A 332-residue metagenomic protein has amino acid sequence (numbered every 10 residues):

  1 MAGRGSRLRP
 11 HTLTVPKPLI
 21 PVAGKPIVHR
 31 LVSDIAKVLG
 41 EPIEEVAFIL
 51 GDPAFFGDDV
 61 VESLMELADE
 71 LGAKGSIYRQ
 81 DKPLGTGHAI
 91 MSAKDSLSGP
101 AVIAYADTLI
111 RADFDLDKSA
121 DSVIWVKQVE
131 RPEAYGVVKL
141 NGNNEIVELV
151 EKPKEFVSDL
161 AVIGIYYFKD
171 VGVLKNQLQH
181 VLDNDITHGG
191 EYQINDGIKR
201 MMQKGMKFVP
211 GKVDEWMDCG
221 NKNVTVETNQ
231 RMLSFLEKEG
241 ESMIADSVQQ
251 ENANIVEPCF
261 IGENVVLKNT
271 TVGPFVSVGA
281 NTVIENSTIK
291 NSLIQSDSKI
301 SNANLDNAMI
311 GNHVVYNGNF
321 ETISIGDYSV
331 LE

Functional and structural regions predicted by a protein language model:
R7, L13, I20-P21, K25-I103 (+2 more regions): Conserved N-terminal catalytic core of the sugar/cofactor nucleotidyltransferase
A47-G51, V126, L293, M309: Short internal beta-strands
A106-L109: The conserved acidic donor/metal-binding loop of glycosyltransferases
R111-A134: Conserved donor-nucleotide/metal-binding helix-loop-beta segment in metal-dependent transferases, i.e., the alpha-helix
K139-E145: Short acidic-glycine loop/turn motifs at beta-strand connectors
E145-L233: Catalytic-core segments of class I nucleotidyltransferases/pyrophosphorylases that form NMP-activated intermediates
K199-F275: Extended, small-residue-rich solenoid/repeat segments and analogous flexible loops that form exposed scaffolds
S242-E332: Structural signal for interior beta-strand "rungs" in well-ordered beta-sheet cores of soluble enzyme domains
